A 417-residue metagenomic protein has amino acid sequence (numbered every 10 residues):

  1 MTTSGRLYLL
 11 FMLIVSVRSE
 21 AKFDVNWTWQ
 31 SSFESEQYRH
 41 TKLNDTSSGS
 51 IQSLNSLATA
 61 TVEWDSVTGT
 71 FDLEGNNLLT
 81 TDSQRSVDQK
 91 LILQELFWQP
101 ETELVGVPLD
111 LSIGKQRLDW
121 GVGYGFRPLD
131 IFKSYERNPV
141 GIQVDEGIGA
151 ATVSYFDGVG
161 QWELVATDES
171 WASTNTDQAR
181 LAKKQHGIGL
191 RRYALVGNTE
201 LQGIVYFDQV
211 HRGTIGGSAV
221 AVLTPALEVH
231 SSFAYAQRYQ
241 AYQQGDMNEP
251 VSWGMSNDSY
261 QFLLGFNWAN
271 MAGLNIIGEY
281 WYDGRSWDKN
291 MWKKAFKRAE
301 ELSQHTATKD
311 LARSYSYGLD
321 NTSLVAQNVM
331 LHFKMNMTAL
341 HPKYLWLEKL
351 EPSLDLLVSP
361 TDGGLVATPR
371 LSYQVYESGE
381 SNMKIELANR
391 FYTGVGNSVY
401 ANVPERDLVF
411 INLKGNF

Functional and structural regions predicted by a protein language model:
F23, A60-W64, P100-T102, S154-D157 (+9 more regions): Residue-level signature of outer-membrane beta-barrel architecture
F23-N26, V105-P108, N138, I142-M291: Signature for the C-terminal beta-barrel architecture of outer-membrane proteins
S31-R39, W64-T68, L73-T81, K115-D119 (+10 more regions): Transmembrane beta-strands of outer-membrane beta-barrel pores
S48, S83-D88, Q143-D145, L181-H186 (+4 more regions): Solvent-exposed loop/turn segments connecting transmembrane beta-strands in outer-membrane beta-barrel proteins
E63-E169, G394: Outer membrane beta-barrel
D65-F71, V105-L111, V159-L164, V196-G203 (+4 more regions): Repeated loop/turn-to-beta-strand initiation elements of outer-membrane beta-barrel proteins
G273-V366: C-terminal structural cap/anchor segments
V329-F333, E405-F417: Outer-membrane beta-barrel "beta-signal"
